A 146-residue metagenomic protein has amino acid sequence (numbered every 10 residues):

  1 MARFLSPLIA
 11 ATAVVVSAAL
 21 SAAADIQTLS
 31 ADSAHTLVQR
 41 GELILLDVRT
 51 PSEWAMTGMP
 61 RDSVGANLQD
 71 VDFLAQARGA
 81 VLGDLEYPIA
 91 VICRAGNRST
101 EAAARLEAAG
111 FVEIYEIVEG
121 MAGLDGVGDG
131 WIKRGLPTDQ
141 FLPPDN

Functional and structural regions predicted by a protein language model:
A2-P7, L20-R40, P51-P88, N97-N146: Rhodanese-like catalytic fold shared by cysteine-dependent sulfurtransferases and DSP/PTP-type phosphatases
T12-S21: Hydrophobic h-region of N-terminal signal peptides that target proteins for export in Gram-negative bacteria
I44-V48: Short hydrophobic beta-strand that contains or immediately precedes a catalytic carboxylate
I92: Short, surface-exposed ligand- or partner-binding patches at beta-edge/loop junctions that are enriched in aromatics
